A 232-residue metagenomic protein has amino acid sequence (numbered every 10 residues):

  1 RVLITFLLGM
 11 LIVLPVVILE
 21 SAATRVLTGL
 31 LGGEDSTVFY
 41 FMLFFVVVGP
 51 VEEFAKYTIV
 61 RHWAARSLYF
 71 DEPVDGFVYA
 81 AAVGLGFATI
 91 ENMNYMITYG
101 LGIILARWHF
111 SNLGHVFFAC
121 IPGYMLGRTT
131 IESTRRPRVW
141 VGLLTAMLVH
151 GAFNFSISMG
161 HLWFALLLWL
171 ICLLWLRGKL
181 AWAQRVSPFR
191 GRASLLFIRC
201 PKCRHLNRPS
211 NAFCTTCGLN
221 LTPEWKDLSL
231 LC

Functional and structural regions predicted by a protein language model:
R1-L231: Hydrophobic alpha-helical segments at protein termini of multi-pass membrane proteins
